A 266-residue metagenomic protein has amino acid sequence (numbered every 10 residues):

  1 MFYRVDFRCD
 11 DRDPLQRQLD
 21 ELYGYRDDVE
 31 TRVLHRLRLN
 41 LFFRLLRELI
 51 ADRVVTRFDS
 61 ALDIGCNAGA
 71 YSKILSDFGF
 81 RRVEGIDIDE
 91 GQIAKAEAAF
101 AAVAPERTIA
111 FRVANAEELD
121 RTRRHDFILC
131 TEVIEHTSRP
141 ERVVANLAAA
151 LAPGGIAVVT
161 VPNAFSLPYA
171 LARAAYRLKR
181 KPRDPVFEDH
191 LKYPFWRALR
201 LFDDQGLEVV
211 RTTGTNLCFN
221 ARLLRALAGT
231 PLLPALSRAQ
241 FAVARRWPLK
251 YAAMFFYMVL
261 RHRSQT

Functional and structural regions predicted by a protein language model:
M1-R123, F127, T131, V144 (+3 more regions): Conserved N-terminal segment of class I S-adenosyl-L-methionine
Y3-G24, L119-R121, Y176-R180, R200 (+1 more regions): A C-terminal cap/extension of S-adenosyl-L-methionine-dependent methyltransferases that defines the acceptor-substrate
T31, R180-R197: Acceptor-substrate binding/catalytic loop of class I
E90, T137-S138, V161, F165: A structural helix-start
E132-H136: A short His-aromatic
E141-I156: A short glycine-rich, Lys/Arg-flanked "PGG" loop and its adjoining helix->strand segment in the class I
V158-R180: Conserved class I S-adenosyl-L-methionine
L201-L207: A structural motif corresponding to the C-terminal end of an alpha-helix and its immediate exit/capping segment
